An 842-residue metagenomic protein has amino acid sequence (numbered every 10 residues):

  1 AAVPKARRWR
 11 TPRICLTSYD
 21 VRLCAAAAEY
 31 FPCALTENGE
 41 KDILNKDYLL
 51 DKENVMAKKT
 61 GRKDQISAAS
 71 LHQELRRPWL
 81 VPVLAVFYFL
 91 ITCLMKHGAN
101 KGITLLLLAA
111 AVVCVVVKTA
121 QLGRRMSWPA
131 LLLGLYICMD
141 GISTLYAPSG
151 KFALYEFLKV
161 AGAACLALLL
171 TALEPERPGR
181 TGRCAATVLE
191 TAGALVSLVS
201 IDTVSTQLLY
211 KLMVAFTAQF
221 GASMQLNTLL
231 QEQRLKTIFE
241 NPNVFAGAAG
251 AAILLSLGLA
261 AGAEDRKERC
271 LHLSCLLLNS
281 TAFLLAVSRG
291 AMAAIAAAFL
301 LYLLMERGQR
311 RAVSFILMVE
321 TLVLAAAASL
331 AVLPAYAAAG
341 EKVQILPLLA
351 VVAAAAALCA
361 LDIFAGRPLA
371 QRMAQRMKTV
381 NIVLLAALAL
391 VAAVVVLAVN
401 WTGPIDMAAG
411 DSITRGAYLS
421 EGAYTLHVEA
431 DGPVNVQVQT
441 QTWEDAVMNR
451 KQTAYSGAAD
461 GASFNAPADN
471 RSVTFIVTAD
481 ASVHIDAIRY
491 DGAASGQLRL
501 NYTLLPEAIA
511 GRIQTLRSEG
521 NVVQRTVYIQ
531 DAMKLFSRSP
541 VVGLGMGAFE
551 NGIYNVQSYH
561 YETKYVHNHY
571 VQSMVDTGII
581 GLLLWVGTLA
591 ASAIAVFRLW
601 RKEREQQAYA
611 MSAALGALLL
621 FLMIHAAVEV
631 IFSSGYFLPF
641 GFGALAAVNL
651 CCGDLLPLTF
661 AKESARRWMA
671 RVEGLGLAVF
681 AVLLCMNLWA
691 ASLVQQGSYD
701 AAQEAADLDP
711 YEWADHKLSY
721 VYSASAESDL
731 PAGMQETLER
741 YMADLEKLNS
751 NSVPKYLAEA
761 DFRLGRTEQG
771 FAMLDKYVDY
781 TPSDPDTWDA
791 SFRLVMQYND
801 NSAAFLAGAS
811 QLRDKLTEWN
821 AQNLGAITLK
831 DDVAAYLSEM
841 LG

Functional and structural regions predicted by a protein language model:
P12, R22, A28-Y155, C165-E190 (+12 more regions): Transmembrane signal-anchor hairpin modules in multi-pass inner-membrane enzymes, especially those that act on
L90-H97, A282, Q572-T577, M611-F642: Membrane helix-loop boundary segments at the extracytoplasmic
L108-V112, I253-S256, M292-L304, A357-C359 (+2 more regions): Hydrophobic transmembrane alpha-helices of multi-pass, membrane-embedded glycosylation machinery
K151-Y155, N243, V287-A294, A338-K342 (+2 more regions): Membrane-interface catalytic loops of GT-C/OST-like multi-pass glycosylation enzymes that act
K211-I253, G340, L346-P347, H569-S573: Membrane-interface segments at transmembrane-helix junctions in multi-pass inner-membrane proteins
N241, P506-E519, V523-T563, Y570-S573 (+1 more regions): TM-adjacent membrane-interface loops and short helices in multi-pass inner/ER membrane proteins
D480-E507: Exposed low-complexity, polar/acidic, P/S/T/G-rich flexible segments that act as propeptides, protease-susceptible
I579-A613, P785: Hydrophobic transmembrane alpha-helices and their immediate junctions
